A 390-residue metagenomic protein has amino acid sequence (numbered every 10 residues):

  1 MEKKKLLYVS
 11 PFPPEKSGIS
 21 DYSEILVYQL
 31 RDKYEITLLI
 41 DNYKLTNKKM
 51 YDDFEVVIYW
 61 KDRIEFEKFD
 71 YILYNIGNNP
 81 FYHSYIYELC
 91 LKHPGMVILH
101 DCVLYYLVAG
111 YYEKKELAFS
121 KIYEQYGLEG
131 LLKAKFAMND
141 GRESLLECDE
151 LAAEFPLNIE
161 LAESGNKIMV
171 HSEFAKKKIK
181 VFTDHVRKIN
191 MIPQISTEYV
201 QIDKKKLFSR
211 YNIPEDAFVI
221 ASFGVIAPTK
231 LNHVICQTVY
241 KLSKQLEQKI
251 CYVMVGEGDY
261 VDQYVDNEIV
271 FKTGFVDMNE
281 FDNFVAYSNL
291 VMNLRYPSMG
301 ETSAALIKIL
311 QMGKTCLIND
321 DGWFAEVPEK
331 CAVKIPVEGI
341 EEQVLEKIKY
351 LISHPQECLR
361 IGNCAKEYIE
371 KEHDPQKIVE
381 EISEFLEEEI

Functional and structural regions predicted by a protein language model:
L146-V186, S196: A short, active-site helix/loop in glycosyltransferases that binds the activated sugar's phosphate group
N166, N283-E301, K314-T315: Acidic donor-binding loop of glycosyltransferase active sites
M169, P214-K230, C236-V239: Conserved donor-binding/catalytic core segment of Leloir-type glycosyltransferases
Y199-I213: A short helix/loop element that forms part of the nucleotide-sugar donor recognition site in Leloir-type
V261-D282: Nucleotide-activated donor-binding/catalytic signature segment of Leloir-type glycosyltransferases, i.e., the conserved
Q311, T315-N319: Short hydrophobic beta-strand element within catalytic cores of glycosyltransferases and related nucleotide-activated
A325-K349, Q356: Change "using UDP/GDP/dTDP sugars" to "using nucleotide sugars
G339, Q356-L386: A charged, aromatic-enriched C-terminal amphipathic alpha-helix characteristic of glycosyltransferases across folds
